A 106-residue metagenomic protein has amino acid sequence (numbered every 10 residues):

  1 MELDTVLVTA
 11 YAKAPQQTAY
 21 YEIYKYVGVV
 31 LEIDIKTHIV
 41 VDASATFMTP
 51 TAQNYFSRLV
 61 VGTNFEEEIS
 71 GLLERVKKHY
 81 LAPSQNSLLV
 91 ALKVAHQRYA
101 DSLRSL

Functional and structural regions predicted by a protein language model:
M1-Y11: Short, compositionally biased leader-like segments
A14, T18-V30, I35-L106: Active-site- and interface-proximal helix/loop "cap" or "latch" segments in soluble metabolic and energy-transducing
